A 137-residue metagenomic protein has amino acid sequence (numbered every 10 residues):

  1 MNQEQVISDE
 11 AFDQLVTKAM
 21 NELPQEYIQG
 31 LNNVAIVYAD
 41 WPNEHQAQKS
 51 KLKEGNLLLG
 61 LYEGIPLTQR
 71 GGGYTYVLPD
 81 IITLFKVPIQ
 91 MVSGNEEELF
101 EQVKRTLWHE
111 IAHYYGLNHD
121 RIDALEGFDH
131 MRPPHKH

Functional and structural regions predicted by a protein language model:
N2-L52, E63-Y74, L78, E126: An acidic/histidine-cluster motif and surrounding catalytic segment that typifies divalent-metal-assisted enzyme active
A11, L99-F100, E110: Residues that cap or flank secondary-structure elements
D13-V16, K104, W108: Hydrophobic face of alpha-helices
E22, E26, T106, E110 (+1 more regions): Short alpha-helical functional segments enriched in proximate histidine and acidic residues
G55-K104, Y114-K136: Active-site scaffold of zinc-dependent metalloenzymes
H109, K136-H137: Short amphipathic alpha-helical segments at helix boundaries and their inter-helical linkers
